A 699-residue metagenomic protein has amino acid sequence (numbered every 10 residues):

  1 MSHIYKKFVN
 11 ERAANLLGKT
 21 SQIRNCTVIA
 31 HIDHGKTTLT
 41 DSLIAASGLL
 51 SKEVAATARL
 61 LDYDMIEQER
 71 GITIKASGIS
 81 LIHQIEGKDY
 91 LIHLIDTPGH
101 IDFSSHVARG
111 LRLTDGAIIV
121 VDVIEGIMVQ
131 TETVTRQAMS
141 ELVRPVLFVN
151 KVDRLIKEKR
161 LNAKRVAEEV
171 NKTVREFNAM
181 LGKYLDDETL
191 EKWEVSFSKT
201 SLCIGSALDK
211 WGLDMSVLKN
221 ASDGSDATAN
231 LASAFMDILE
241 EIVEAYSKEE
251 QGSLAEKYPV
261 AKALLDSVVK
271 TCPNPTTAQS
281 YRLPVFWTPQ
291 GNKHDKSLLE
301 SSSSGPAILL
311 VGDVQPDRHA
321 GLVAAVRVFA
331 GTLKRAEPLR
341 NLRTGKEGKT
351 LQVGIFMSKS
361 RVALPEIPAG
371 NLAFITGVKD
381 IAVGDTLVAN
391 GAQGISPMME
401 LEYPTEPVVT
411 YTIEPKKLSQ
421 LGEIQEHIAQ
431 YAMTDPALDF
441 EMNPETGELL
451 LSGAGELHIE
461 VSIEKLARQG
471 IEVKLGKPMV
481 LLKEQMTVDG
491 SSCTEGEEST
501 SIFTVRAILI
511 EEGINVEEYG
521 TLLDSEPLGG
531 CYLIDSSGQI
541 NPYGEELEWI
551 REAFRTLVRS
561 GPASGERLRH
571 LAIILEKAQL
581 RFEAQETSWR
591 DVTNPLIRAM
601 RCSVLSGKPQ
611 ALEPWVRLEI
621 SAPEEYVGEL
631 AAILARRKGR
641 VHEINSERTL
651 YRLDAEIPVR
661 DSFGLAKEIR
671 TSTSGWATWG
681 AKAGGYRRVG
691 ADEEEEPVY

Functional and structural regions predicted by a protein language model:
M1-Y699: Structural and coupling elements of P-loop NTPases
